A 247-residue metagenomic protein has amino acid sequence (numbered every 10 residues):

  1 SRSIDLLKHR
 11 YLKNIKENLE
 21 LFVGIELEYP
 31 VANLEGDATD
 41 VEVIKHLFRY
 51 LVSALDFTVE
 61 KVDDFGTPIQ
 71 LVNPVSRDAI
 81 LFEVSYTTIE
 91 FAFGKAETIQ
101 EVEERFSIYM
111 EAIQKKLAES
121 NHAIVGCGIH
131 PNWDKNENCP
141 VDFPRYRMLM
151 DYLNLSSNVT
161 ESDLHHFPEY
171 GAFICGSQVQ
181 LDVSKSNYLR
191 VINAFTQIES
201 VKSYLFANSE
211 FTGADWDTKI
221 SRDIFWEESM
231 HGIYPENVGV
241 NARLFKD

Functional and structural regions predicted by a protein language model:
S1-F167, F173: Terminal catalytic/cofactor-binding subdomain
I124-D247: Loop-rich catalytic cores of soluble enzymes, especially ATP-dependent carboxylate-amine ligases and other
